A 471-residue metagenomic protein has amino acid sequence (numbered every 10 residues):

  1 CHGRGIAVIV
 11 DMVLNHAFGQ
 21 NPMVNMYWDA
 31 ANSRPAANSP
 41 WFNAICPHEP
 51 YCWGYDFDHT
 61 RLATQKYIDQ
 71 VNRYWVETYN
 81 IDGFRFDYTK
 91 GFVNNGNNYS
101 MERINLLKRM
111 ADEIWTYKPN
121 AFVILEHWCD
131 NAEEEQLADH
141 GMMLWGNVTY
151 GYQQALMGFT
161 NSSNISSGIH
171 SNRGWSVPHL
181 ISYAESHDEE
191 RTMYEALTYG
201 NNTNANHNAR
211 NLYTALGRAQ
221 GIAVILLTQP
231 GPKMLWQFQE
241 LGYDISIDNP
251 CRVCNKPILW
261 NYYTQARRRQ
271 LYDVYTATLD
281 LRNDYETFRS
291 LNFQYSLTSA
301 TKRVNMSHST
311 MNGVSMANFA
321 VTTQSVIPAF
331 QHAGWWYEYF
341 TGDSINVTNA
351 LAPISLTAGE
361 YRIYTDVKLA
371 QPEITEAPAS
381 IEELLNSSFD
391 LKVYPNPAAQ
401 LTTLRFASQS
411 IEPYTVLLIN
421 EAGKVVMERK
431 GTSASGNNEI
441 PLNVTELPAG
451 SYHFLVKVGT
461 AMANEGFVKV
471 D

Functional and structural regions predicted by a protein language model:
C1-I81, Y88-Y99, R109-K118: Substrate-binding/active-site clefts of carbohydrate-active enzymes
H2-I6, N25, Y88-E189, V224-T228 (+5 more regions): Active-site-proximal helices and loops of the catalytic beta/alpha 8
Y194-L212, R252-I258: A solvent-exposed, charged loop/short amphipathic helix patch at secondary-structure junctions
Y337-L351, K430, S435: Solvent-exposed beta-strand/loop surfaces of large extracellular or lumenal domains
F340-D343, K368, A422, T460: Solvent-exposed strand-loop boundary residues in beta-sheet-rich modules
T348-P378, G450: C-terminal beta-strand-rich structural cap/linker in extracellular carbohydrate-active enzymes
E383-Y394, A398-D471: C-terminal outer-membrane/trafficking sorting elements
